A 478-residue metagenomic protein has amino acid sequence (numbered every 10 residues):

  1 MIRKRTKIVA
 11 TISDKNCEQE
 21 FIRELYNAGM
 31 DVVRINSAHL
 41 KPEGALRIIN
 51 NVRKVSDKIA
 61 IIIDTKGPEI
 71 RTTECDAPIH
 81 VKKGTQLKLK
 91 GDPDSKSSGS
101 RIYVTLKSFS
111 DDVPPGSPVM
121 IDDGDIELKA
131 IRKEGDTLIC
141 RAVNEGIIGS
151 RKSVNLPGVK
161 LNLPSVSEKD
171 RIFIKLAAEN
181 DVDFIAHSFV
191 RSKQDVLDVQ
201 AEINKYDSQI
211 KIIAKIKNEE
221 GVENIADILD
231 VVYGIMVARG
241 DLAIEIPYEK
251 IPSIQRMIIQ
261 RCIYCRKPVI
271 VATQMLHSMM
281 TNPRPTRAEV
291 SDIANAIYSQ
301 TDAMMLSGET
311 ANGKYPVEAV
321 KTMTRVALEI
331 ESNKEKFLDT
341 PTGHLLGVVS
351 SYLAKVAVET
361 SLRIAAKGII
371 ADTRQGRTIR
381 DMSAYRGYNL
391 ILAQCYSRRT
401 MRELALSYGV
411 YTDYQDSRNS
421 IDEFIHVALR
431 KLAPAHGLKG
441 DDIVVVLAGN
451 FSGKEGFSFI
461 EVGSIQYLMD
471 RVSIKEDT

Functional and structural regions predicted by a protein language model:
M1-T478: Non-catalytic helical/linker scaffolds that mediate oligomerization, partner binding, and domain coupling around large
